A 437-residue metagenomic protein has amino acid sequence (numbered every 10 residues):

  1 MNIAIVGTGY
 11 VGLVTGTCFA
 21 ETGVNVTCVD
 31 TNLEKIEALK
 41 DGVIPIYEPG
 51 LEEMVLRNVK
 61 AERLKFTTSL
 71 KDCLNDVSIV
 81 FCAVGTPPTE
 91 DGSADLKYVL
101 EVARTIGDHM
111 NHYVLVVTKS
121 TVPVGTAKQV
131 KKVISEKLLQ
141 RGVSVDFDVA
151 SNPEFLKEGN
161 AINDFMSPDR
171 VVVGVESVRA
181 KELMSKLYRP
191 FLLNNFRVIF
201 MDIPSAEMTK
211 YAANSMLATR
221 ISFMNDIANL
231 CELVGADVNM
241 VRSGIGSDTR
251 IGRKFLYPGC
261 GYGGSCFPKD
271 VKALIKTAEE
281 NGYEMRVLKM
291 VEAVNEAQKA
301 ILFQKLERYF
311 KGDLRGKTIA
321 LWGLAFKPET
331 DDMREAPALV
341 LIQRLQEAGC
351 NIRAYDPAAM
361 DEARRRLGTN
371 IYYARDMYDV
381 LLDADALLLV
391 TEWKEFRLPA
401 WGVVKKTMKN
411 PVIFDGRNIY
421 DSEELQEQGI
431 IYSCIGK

Functional and structural regions predicted by a protein language model:
M1-K437: Structural/interface elements that position substrates and couple domains in central-metabolism enzymes
